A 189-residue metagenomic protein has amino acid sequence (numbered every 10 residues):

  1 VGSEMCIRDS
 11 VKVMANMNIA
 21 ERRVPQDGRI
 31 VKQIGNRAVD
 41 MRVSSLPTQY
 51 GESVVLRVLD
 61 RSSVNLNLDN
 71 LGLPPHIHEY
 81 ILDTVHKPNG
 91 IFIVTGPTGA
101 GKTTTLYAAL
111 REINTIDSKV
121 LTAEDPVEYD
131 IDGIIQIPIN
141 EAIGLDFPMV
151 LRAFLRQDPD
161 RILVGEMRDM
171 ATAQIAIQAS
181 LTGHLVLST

Functional and structural regions predicted by a protein language model:
V1-A100: N-terminal "pre-motor" subdomain/linker immediately upstream of P-loop NTPase catalytic cores
L82-F92, T103-T189: Switch/coupling sub-region of P-loop NTPases
